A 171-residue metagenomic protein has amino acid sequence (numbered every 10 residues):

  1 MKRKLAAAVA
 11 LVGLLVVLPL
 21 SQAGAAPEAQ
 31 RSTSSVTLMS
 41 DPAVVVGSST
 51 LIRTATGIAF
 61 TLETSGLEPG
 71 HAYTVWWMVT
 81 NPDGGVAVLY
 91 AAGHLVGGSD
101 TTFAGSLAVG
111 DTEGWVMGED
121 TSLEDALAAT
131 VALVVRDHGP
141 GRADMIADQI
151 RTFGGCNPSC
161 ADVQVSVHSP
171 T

Functional and structural regions predicted by a protein language model:
M1-V9: Bacterial N-terminal signal peptides that target proteins for export
V9-P19: Bacterial N-terminal signal peptides
V17-P27: Bacterial Sec-dependent signal peptides at the C-terminal "C-region" and cleavage site
A25-T171: N-terminal leader/targeting pre-sequences
